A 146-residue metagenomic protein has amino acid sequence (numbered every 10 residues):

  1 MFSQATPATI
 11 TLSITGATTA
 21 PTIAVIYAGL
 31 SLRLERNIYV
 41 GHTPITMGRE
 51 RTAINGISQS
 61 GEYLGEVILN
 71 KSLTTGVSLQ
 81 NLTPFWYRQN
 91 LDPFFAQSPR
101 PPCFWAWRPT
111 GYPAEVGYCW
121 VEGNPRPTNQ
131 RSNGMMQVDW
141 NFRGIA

Functional and structural regions predicted by a protein language model:
M1-A146: Extracellular/virion structural assembly segments
